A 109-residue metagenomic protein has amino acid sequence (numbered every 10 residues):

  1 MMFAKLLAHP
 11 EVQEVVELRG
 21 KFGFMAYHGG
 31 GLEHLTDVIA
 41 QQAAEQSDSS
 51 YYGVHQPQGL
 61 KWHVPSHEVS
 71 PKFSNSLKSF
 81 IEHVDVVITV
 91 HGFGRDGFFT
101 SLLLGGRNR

Functional and structural regions predicted by a protein language model:
M1-R109: N-terminal catalytic or cofactor-binding beta/alpha core of small enzyme domains
